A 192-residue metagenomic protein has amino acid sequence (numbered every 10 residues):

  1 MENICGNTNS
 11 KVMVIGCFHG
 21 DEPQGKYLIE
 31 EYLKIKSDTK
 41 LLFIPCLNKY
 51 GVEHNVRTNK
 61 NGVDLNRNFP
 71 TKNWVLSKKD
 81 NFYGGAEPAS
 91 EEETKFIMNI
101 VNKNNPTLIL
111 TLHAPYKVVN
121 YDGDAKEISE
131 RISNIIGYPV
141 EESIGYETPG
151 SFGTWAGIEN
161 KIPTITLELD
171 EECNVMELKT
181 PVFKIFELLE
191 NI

Functional and structural regions predicted by a protein language model:
M1-E2, L42, T166: Beta-strand secondary-structure signal
M1-S10: Short beta-strand-to-loop junctions in surface cap/lid or active-site-entrance loops
C5, Y32-K36, I100, A156 (+1 more regions): Hydrophobic helix-cap positions at the C-terminus of alpha-helices in RecA-like/P-loop ATPase nucleotide-binding cores
N9-I15, D21-G145, F152, I162: Active-site/substrate-binding loop(s) of hydrolase catalytic cores
Y121, E147-I192: Active-site-adjacent mobile loop/cap segments within catalytic or ligand-binding domains
